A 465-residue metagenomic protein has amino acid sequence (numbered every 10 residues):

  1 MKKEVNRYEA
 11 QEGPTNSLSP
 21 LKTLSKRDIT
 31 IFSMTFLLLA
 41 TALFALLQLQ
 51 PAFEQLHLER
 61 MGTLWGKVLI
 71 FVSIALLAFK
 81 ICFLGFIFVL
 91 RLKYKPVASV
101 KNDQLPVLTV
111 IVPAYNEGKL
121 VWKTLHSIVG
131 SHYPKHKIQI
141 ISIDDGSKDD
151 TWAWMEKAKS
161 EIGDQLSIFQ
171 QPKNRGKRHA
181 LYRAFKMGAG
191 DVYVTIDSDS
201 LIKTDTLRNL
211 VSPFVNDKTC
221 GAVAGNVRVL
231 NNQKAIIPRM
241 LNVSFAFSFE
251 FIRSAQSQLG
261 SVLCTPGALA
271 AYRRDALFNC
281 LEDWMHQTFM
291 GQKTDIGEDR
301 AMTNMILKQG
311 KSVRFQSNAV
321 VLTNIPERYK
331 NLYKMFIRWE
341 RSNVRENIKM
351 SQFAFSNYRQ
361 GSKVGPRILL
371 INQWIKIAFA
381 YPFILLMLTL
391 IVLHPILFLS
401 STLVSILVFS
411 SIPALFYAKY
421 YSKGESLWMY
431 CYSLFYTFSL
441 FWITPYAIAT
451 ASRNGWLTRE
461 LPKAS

Functional and structural regions predicted by a protein language model:
M1-L24, R459-S465: Short, Lys/Arg-enriched, disordered terminal segments
K2-A10, V100-Y358: Non-transmembrane catalytic domains and loops of membrane-associated enzymes and transporters that build or traffic
G13-Y115, K119-H126: N-proximal low-complexity "stem/linker" segments adjacent to membrane-targeting elements
P20-T35, R359-I375: Loop-to-transmembrane boundary segments
I29-L43, V227-R228, T294-R300, Y333 (+2 more regions): Alpha-helical transmembrane segments of integral membrane proteins, especially early/N-terminal helices
F44-A78, F88-R91, V100-N102, N372-G455: Membrane-embedded multi-pass helical conduit in multi-pass membrane proteins, especially envelope-biosynthetic
V107, Y329, Y333, Q360-R367 (+2 more regions): Alpha-helical membrane-protein architecture signal
P266, R274, G455-S465: Short linear elements at protein peripheries
